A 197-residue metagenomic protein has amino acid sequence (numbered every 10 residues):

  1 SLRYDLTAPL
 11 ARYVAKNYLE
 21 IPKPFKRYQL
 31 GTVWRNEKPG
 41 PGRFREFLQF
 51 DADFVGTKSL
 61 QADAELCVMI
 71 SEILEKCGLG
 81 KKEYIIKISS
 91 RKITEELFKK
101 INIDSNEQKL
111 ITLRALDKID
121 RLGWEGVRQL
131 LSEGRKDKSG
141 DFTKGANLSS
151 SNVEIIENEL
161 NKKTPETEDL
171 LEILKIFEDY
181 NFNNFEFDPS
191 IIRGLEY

Functional and structural regions predicted by a protein language model:
S1, I101-L130: Acidic, His- and aromatic-enriched active-site or binding-groove loops in soluble protein domains that engage sugars
D5-E20, R27-G80, K92, G123-Y197: Positively charged, Gly/Ser-enriched RNA/tRNA-binding surfaces
Y84-K87, Q108, F187-D188: Residue-level detector of family-conserved "landmark" positions at structurally sensitive sites
I85-E96: Glycine-rich, mobile lid/loop segments that gate access to catalytic sites or pores
E95-S105, E196-Y197: Short glycine/threonine-rich loop-to-helix capping motif typified by GTGT followed within a few residues by an Asp-Pro
